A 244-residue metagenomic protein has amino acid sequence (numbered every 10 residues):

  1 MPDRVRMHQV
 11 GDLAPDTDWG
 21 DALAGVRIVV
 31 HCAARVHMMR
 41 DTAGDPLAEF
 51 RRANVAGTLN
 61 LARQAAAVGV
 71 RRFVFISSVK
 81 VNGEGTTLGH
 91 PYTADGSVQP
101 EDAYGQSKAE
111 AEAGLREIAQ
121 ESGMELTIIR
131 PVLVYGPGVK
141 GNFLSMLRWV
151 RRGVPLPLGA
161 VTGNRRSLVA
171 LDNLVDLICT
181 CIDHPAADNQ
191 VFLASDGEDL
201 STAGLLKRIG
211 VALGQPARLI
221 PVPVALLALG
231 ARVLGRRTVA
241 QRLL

Functional and structural regions predicted by a protein language model:
V10-V55, N60, Q64-V68, N82-E84: NAD(P)H-binding glycine-rich loop region in Rossmannoid oxidoreductase-like domains and their noncatalytic homologs
R51-T58, V74, S107-K108, S167: Short alpha-helix in the Rossmann-fold core of NAD(P)-dependent oxidoreductases
L59-A103: Conserved Rossmann-fold NAD(P)-dependent oxidoreductase catalytic core, especially the SDR/UDP-sugar
N82, M124-S145: Flexible, glycine-rich beta-alpha linker
Q99-T127: Active-site Tyr-X1-5-Lys
V139-S145, G159-I182, N189-L193: Substrate-positioning beta->alpha
T180-A240: Mid/C-terminal beta-alpha module of Rossmann-like enzyme folds, strongest in SDR-family dehydrogenases/epimerases
